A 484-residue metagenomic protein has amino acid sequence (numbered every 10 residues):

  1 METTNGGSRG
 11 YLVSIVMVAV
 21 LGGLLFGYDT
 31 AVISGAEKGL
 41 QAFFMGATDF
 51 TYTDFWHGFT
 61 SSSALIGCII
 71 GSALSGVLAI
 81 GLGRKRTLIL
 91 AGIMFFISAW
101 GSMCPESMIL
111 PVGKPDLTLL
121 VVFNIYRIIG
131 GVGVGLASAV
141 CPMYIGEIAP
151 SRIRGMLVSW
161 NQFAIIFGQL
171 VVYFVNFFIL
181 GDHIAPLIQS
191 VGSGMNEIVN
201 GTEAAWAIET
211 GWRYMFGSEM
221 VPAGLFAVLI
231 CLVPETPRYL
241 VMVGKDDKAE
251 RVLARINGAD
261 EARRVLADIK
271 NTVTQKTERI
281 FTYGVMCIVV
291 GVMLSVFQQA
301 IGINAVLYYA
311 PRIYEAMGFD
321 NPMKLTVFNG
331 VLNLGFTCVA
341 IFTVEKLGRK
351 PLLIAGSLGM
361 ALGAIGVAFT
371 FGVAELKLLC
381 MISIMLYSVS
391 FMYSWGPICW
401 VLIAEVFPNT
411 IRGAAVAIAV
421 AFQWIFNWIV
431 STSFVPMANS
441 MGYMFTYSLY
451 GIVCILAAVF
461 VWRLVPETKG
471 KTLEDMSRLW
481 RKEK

Functional and structural regions predicted by a protein language model:
M1-K248, A254, N271-K484: Alpha-helical transmembrane bundle of multi-pass membrane proteins
I256-G258: Short helix/loop segments within enzyme catalytic domains that coordinate or immediately flank catalytic cofactors
A262-N271: Short, well-structured alpha-helical segments
